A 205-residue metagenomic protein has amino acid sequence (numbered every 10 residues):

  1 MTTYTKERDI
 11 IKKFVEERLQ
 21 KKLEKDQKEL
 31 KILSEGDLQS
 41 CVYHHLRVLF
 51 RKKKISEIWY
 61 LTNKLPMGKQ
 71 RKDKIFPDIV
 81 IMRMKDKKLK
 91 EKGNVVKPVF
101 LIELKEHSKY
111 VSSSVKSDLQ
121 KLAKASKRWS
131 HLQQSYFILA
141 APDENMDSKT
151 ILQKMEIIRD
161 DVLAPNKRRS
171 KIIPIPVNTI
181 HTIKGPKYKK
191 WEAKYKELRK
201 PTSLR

Functional and structural regions predicted by a protein language model:
M1-R47: Charged, often low-complexity linker/regulatory segments
I11-E16, V115-A123, I151-R159: Well-ordered, non-membrane alpha-helical segments in soluble/globular domains
K25-K31, G68, L104-V111: Surface-exposed cleft-lining segments at the edges of enzyme active sites
L46, F50, W129: Active-site catalytic pocket residues across diverse enzymes, especially alpha/beta-hydrolases
I55-N94: Active-site metal-binding core of divalent-cation-utilizing nuclease and nuclease-like domains
I79-R83, K97-S108, L122: Conserved catalytic cores of phosphodiester-cleaving nucleases, focusing on short active-site segments
L89-K92, K109-K121, D147-I151: Active-site-adjacent loop/helix micro-motif of nuclease/hydrolase catalytic cores
K127, Q134-R205: Domain-level recognition of nuclease-like catalytic cores that cleave nucleotide substrates
